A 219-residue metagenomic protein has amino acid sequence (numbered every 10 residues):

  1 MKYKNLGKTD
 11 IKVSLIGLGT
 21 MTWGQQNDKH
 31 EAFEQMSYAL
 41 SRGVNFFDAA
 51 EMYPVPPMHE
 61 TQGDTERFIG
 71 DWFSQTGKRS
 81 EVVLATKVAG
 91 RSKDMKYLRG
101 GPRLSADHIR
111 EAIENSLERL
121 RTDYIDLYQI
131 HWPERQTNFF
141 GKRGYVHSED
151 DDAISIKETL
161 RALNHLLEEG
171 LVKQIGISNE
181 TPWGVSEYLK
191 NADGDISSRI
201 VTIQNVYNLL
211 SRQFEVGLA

Functional and structural regions predicted by a protein language model:
M1-T86, D123, E168: N-terminal binding-site loop/beta-alpha segment at the start of enzyme catalytic domains that lines or forms
G7-Q26, A85-G100, Q129, E134-R143: N-terminal small/glycine-rich loop or linker at the start of catalytic domains across soluble metabolic enzymes
G17, F46-D48, D126-Q129, G176 (+1 more regions): Conserved beta-strand positions in the central sheet of alpha/beta enzyme cores
T20-H30, M95-R110, H147-I154: Active-site mouth loops of central-metabolism enzymes
N27-L40, S105-R119, V185-K190, E215: Short, acidic/polar
E31, D64-T65, L104-A112, S155-T159 (+2 more regions): Soluble or luminal CAZymes and related metallo-dependent hydrolases
D94-Q129, V206: Active-site gating/metal-coordination segments in enzymes
P133-A219: Beta/alpha (TIM)-barrel catalytic core signal, keyed to glycine-rich beta->alpha loops juxtaposed to Asp/Glu that bind
